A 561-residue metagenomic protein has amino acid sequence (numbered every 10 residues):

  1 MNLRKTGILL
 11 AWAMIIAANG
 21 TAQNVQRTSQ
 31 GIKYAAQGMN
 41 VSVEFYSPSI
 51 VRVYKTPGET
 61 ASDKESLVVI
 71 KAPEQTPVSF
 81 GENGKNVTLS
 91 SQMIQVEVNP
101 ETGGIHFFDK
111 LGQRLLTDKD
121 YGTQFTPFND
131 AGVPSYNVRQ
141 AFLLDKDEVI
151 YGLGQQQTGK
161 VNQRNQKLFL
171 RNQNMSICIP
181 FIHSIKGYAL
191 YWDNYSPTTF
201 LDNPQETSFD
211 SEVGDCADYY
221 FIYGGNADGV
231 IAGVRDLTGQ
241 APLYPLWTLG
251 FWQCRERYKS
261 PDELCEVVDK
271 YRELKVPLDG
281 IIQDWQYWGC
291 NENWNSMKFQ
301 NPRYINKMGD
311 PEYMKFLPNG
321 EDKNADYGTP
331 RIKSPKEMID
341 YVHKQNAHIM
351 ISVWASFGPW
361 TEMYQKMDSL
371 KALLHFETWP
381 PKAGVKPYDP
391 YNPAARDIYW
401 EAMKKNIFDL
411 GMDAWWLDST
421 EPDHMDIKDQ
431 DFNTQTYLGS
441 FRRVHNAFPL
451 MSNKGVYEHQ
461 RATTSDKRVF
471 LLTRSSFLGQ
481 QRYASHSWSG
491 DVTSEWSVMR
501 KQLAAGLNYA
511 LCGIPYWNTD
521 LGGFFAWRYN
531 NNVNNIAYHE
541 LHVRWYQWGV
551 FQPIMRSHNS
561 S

Functional and structural regions predicted by a protein language model:
M1-N24: Bacterial Sec-dependent N-terminal signal peptides
Q23-Q37: Short N-terminal segments immediately surrounding and downstream of signal-peptide cleavage
N24, N40-S42, S79, Q95-E97 (+1 more regions): Short, surface-exposed charged micro-motifs
V25, S29, E44-V87, F125-F128: A low-complexity, Ser/Thr/Gly/Pro-enriched, surface-exposed linker/loop concept that marks segments flanking
F45, K55, S91, V98-P100 (+11 more regions): Glycine-rich, histidine-containing beta strand-loop boundary motifs that form or position
E82-T248, C254-R257, P261-E263, V268-E273: Catalytic and substrate-binding clefts that recognize carbohydrates or anionic sugar/phosphate headgroups
E266-Q286: Catalytic domains of carbohydrate-active enzymes, especially glycoside hydrolases
G280-S561: Aromatic- and carboxylate-enriched substrate-binding clefts and catalytic-loop regions of carbohydrate-active enzymes
